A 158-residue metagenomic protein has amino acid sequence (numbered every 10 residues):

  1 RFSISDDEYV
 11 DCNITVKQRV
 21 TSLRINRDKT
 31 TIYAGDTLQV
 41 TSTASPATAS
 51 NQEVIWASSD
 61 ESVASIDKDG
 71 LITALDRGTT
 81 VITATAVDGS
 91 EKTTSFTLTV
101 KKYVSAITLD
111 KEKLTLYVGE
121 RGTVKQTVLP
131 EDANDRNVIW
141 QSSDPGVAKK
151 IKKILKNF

Functional and structural regions predicted by a protein language model:
R1-F158: Extracytoplasmic soluble-region selector
